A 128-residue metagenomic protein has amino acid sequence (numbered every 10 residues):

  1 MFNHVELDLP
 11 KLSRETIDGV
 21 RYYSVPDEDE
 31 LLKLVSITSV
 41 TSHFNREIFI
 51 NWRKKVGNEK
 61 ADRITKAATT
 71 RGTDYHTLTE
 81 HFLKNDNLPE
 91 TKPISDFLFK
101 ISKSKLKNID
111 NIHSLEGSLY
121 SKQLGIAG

Functional and structural regions predicted by a protein language model:
M1-D74: Charged, glycine-rich intrinsically disordered N-terminal tails and low-complexity linkers that flank
F2-E15, R63-G128: Catalytic cores of nuclease domains that cleave nucleic-acid phosphodiester backbones
